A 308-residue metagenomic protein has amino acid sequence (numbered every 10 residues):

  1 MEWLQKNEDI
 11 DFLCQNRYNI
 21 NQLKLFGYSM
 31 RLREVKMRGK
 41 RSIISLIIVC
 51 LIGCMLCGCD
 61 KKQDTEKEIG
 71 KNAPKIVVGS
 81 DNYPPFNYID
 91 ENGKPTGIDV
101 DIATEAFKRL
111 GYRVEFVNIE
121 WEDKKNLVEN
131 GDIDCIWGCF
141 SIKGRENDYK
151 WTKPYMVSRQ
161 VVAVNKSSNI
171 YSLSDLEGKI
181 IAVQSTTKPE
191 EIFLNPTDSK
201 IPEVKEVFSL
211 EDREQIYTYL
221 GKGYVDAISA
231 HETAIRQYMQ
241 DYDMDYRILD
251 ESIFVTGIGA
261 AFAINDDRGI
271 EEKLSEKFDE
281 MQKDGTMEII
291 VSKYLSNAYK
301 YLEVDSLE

Functional and structural regions predicted by a protein language model:
M55-G58: C-terminal motif of bacterial Sec signal peptides marking the signal peptidase cleavage site
D60, V100-R109, I170, S174-K188 (+1 more regions): Extended ligand-binding regions for polar small-molecule ligands
D64-C139, S209, D284: Extracytoplasmic small-molecule ligand-binding "clamshell" domains of the periplasmic binding protein/Venus flytrap
S80-N82, V157-V164, Q240-D279, N297-E308: Periplasmic-binding protein-like
N82-Y83, E91-K94, F140-I142, N165-N169 (+2 more regions): Short coil/turn segments
E91, A103-Y112, P189-L210, M239-D243: Ligand-binding cleft/hinge of the Venus flytrap
T104, K108, R113-D175, R247 (+1 more regions): Acidic, polar ligand-binding/catalytic clefts
D123-N126, C139-D148, I192-N195, Y219-V255: A ligand-binding cleft/hinge motif common to bilobed small-molecule-binding domains
